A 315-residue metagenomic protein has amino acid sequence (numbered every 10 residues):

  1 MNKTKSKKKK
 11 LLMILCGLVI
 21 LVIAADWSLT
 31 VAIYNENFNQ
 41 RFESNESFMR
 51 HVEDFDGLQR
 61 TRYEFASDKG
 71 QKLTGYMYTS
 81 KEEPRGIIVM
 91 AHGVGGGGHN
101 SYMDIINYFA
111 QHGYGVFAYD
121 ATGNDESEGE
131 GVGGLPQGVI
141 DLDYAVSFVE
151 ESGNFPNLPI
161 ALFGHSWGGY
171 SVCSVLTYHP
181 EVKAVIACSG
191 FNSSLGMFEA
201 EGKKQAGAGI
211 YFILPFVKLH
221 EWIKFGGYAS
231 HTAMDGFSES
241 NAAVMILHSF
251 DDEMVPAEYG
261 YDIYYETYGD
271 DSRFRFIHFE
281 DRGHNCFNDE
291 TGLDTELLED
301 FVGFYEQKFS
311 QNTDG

Functional and structural regions predicted by a protein language model:
L11-A66, Y76: An N-terminal hydrophobic leader/cap segment in hydrolases
V94-Y108, A121: The serine-hydrolase catalytic nucleophile loop
Y108-E128: Conserved alpha/beta-hydrolase
V132-G153: Alpha/beta-hydrolase active-site loop
S174-G226: Hydrolase active-site cap/lid region
S240, I246-H248, D252: Short beta-strand/loop motif that positions the catalytic acidic residue of the alpha/beta-hydrolase fold
A242, P256-E266: Short alpha-helix in the alpha/beta-hydrolase fold that links the catalytic acid
G269-G315: C-terminal catalytic histidine-bearing segment of alpha/beta-hydrolase fold enzymes
